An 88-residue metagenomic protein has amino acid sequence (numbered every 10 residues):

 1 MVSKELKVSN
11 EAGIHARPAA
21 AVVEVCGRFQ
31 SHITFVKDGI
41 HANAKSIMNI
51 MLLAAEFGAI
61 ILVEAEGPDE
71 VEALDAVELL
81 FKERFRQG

Functional and structural regions predicted by a protein language model:
M1-E5, I60-L62: Intrinsic-disorder/low-complexity, polar/charged segments enriched in Ser/Thr/Lys/Arg/Asp/Glu/Gln
V2, N43, I47, E72-A73: Hydrophobic alpha-helical segments and their boundary regions
K7-F57, Q87-G88: Compact, glycine-rich, soluble single-domain proteins
L52-G88: C-terminal structural segments of small proteins and small subunits
